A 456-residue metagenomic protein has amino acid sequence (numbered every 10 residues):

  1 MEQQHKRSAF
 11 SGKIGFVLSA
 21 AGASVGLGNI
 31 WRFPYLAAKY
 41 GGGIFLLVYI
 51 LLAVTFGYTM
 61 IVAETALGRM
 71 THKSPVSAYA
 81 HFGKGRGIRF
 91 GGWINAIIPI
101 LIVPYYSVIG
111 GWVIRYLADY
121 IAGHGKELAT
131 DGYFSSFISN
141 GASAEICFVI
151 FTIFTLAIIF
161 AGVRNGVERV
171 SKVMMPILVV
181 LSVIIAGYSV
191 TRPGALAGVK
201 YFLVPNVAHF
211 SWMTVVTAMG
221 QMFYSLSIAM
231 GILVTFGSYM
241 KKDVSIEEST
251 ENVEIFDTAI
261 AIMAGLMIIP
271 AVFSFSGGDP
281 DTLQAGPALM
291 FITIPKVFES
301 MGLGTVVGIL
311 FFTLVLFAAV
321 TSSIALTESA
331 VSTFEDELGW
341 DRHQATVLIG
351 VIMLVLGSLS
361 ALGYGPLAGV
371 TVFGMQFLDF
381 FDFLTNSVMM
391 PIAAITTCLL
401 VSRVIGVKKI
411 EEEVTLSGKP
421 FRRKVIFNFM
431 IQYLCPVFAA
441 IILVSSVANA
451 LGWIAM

Functional and structural regions predicted by a protein language model:
M1-W31, M60-T65, R69-F82, R86-W93 (+2 more regions): Membrane-interface "cap" regions at the ends of multi-pass membrane proteins
E2-K6, F10, E168, K172-V320 (+1 more regions): Membrane-embedded translocation segments of transport machinery
E2-Q3, S77, G110-S139, M240-D243 (+6 more regions): Helix-loop-helix connectors at the membrane interface of multi-pass transporters/channels
Q4-R7, L36-Y40, P75-I94, S107-R164 (+5 more regions): Inter-helical loop and helix-membrane interface segments of multi-pass membrane transporters/permeases
A9-A20, I44-V48, R86-I100, I146-F151 (+6 more regions): Select transmembrane alpha-helical segments in multipass membrane proteins
G12-L52, G237, E248-E251, I255-T258 (+2 more regions): Transmembrane helix-boundary motif of multi-pass solute transporters/channels
A37-A63, S143, M389-A393: Extracellular loop-to-transmembrane helix junctions
L378-L399, R422-M456: A generic transmembrane alpha-helix motif of multi-pass inner-membrane proteins
